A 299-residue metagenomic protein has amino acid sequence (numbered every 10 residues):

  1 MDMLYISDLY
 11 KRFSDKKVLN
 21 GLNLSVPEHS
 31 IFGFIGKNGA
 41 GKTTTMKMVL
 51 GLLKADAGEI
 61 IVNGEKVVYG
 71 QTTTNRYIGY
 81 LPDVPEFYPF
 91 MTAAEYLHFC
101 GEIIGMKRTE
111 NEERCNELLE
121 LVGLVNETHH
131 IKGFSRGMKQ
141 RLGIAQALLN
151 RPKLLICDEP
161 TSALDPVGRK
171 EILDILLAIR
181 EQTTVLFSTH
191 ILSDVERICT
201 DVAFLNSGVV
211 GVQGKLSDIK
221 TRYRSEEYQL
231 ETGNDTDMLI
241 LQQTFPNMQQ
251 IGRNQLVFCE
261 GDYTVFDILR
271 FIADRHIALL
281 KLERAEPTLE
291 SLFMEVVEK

Functional and structural regions predicted by a protein language model:
M1-Y10, K299: ABC-family P-loop ATPase nucleotide-binding domain
L4, K11-N206: ABC transporter nucleotide-binding domains
T43, E112, T128, K139 (+3 more regions): Structural motif corresponding to alpha-helix initiation and N-cap regions
Y69, Y88, S193, G211 (+3 more regions): Short alpha-helical
N75, L97, E112, K170 (+5 more regions): Generic structural signal for individual residues within well-ordered alpha-helical segments across diverse proteins
E171-C259: ABC transporter nucleotide-binding domain
E226-K299: Short, charged/small-residue-rich alpha-helical element at the C-terminal edge of ABC transporter nucleotide-binding
